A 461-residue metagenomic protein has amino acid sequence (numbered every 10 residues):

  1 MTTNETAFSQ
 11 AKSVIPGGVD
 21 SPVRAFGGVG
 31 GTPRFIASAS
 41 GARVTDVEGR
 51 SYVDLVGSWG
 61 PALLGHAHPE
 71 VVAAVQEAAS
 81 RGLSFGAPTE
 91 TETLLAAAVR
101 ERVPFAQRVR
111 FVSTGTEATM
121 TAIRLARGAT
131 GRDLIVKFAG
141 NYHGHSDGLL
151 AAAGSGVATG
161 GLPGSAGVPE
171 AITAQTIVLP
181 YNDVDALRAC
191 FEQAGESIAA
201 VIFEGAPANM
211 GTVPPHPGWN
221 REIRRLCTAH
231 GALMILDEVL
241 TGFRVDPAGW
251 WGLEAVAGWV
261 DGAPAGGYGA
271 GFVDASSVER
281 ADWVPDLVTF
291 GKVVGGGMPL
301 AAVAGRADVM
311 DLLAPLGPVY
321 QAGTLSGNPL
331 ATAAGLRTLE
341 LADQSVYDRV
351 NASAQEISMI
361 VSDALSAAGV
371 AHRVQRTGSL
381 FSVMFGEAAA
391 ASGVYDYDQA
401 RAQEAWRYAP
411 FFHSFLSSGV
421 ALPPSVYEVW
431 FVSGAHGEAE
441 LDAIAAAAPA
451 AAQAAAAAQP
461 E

Functional and structural regions predicted by a protein language model:
M1-E461: Conserved N-terminal phosphate-binding loop of PLP-dependent enzymes in the Aspartate aminotransferase
